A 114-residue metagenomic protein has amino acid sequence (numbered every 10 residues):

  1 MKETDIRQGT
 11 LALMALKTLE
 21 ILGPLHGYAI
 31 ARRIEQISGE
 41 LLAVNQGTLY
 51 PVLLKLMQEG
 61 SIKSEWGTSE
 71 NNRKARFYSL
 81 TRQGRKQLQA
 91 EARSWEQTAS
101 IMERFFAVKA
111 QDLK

Functional and structural regions predicted by a protein language model:
M1-T4, W66-G67: Short beta-strand/turn micro-motifs at beta-sheet edges
D5-T48: N-terminal helix-turn-helix DNA-binding core of bacterial DNA-binding proteins
L49-L56: Basic amphipathic alpha-helical segments that dock to polyanions
M57-K74, S79: Beta-hairpin "wing" of winged helix-turn-helix
L80-G84: Accessory beta->alpha helical hairpin/"wing" motif in late/C-terminal subdomains of nucleic-acid enzymes
R85-K114: Amphipathic alpha-helical dimerization/coiled-coil segments that flank or bridge DNA-binding/regulatory modules
